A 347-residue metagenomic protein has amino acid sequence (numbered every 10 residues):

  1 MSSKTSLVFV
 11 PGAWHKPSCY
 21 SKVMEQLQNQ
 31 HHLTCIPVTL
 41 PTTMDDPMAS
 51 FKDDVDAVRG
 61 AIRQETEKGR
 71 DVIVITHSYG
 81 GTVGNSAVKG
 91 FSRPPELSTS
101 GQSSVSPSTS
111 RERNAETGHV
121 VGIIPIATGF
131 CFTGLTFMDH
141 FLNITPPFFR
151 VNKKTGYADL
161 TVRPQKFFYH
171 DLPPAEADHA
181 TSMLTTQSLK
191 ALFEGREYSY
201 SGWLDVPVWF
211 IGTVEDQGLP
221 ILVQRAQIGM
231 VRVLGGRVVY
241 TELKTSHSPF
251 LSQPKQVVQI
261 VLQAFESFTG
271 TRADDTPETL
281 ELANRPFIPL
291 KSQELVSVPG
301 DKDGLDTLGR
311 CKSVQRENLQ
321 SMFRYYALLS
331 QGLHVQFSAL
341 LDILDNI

Functional and structural regions predicted by a protein language model:
S2-R70: Active-site catalytic motif of lipid deacylating hydrolases and related acyltransferases
T5, V120, W203-V208, G235-G236: Short, proline-enriched alpha-helix->beta-strand connector loops that line the catalytic pocket of alpha/beta-hydrolase
V38-T42, T128, T245: Active-site loop/turn elements of alpha/beta-hydrolase fold enzymes, especially the short glycine-/histidine-rich
R59-T161: Serine-dependent carboxylesterase/thioesterase catalytic core of lipase-like alpha/beta-hydrolase/SGNH enzymes
M183-S201: Active-site nucleophile elbow and catalytic-triad environment of alpha/beta-hydrolase enzymes
F210-G212: Short beta-strand/loop motif that positions the catalytic acidic residue of the alpha/beta-hydrolase fold
V214-E242, Q263-F265: Conserved loop-alpha-helix segment in the C-terminal half of the alpha/beta-hydrolase fold that carries the catalytic
G235-I347: Catalytic active-site module of serine/aspartate enzymes centered on a nucleophile-bearing elbow/loop
